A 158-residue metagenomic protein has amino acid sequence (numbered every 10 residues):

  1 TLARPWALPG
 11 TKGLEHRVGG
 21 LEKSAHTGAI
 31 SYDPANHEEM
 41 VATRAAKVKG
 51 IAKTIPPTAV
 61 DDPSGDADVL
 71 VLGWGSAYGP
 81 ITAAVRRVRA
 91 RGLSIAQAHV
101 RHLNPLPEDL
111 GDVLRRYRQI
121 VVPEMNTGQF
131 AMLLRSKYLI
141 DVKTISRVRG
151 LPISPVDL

Functional and structural regions predicted by a protein language model:
T1-L158: Flexible, low-complexity linker and terminal segments
